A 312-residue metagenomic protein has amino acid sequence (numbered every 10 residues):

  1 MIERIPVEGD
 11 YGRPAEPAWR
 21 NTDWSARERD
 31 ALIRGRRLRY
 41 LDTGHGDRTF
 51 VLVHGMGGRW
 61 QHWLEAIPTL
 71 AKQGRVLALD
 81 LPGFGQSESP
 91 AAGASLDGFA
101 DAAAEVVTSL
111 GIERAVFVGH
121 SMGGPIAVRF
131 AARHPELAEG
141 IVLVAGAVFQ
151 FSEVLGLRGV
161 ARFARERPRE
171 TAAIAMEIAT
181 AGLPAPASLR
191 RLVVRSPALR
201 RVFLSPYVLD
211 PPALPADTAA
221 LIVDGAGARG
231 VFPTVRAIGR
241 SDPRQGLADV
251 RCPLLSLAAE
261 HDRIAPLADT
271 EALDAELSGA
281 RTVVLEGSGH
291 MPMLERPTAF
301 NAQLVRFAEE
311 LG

Functional and structural regions predicted by a protein language model:
M1-F50, A71-R75, D101, E105-T108 (+3 more regions): Alpha/beta-hydrolase fold catalytic core
R36-E88, P125: Conserved HGGG/HGGXW glycine-rich cap/lid loop of the alpha/beta-hydrolase fold
G119, G123, A127: Gly/Ala-rich beta-loop-alpha elbow adjacent to hydrolase catalytic centers
A132, V142-A185: Flexible "cap/lid" loop of the alpha/beta hydrolase fold
A179-D249: Conserved alpha/beta-hydrolase catalytic His-Asp/Glu region
V250, S256-A258: Short beta-strand/loop motif that positions the catalytic acidic residue of the alpha/beta-hydrolase fold
H261-A265: Acidic catalytic loop of the alpha/beta-hydrolase fold
S278-G312: Catalytic active-site module of serine/aspartate enzymes centered on a nucleophile-bearing elbow/loop
